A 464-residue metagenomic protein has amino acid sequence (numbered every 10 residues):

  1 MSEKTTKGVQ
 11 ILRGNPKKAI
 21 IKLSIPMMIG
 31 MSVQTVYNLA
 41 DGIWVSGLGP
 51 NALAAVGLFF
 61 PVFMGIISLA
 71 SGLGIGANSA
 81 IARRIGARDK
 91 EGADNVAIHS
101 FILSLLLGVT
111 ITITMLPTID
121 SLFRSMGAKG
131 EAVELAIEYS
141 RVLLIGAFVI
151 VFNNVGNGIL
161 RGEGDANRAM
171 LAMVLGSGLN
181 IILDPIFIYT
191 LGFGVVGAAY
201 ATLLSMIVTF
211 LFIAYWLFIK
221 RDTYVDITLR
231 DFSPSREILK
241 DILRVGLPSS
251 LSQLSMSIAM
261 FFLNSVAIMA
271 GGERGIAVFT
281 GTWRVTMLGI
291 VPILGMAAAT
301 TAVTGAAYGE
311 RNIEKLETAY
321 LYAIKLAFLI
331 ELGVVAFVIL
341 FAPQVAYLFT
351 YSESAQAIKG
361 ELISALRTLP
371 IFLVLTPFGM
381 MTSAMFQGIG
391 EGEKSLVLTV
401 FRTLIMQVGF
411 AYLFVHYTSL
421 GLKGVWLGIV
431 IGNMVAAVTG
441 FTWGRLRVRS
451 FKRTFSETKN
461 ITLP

Functional and structural regions predicted by a protein language model:
M1-S24, I81-F148, G192-G246, T304-I371 (+1 more regions): Short alpha-helical transmembrane segments in multi-pass integral membrane proteins
I11-I43, G47-L48, M64-G76, A80 (+6 more regions): N-terminal transmembrane alpha-helices
K22-D41, V142, N153, G176 (+2 more regions): Transmembrane helical elements of multi-pass membrane transporters/channels
S32, V36-A54, F123-G130, I186-F193 (+6 more regions): Helix-terminus/linker motif at the lipid-water interface of multi-pass membrane proteins
V33, Y37, I66-A70, T110 (+11 more regions): Residue-level hotspots within pore-lining transmembrane alpha-helices of multi-pass secondary transporters
P50-P61, S140, A199, E273-L288 (+2 more regions): Small-residue hotspots at the loop-to-helix junctions and early N-terminal turns of transmembrane alpha-helices
L53-I113, I150-A169, V278-A342, T376-S395: Small-residue-rich hydrophobic transmembrane alpha-helices
G74, V142-R161, A169-S177, A198-I213 (+5 more regions): Short runs within selected transmembrane alpha-helices of multi-pass transporters and secretion channels
